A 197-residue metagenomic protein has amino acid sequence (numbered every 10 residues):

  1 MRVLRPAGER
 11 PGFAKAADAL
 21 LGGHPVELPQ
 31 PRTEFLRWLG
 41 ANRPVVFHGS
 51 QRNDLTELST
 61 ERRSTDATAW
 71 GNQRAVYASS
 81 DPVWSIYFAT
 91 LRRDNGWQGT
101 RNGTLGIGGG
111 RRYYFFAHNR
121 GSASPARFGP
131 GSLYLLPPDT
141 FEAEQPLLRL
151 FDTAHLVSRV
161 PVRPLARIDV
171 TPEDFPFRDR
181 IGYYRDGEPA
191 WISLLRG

Functional and structural regions predicted by a protein language model:
M1-N42, L91-G197: Conserved NAD+-utilizing ADP-ribose enzyme module
L36-L39, T65-W70: A short acidic-Thr-Gly-centered motif at the start of a beta-strand
P44-S50: Short hydrophobic beta-strand segments
V45, R74-V76, S132: Residue-level detector of short, conserved catalytic/binding motifs and their immediate flanks
Q51-N53, A78, P82, P138: Short, flexible loop/turn elements at secondary-structure junctions
R52-D66: Short aromatic-glycine-(Arg/Gly/Cys) micro-motifs in beta-strand/loop hairpins
T56-L58, I86-F88, A143-P146: Short helix/loop capping segments that flank catalytic or ligand/cofactor-binding pockets
A67-D94: Extended catalytic/binding region for NAD+/ADP-ribose chemistry, centered on the ART fold
